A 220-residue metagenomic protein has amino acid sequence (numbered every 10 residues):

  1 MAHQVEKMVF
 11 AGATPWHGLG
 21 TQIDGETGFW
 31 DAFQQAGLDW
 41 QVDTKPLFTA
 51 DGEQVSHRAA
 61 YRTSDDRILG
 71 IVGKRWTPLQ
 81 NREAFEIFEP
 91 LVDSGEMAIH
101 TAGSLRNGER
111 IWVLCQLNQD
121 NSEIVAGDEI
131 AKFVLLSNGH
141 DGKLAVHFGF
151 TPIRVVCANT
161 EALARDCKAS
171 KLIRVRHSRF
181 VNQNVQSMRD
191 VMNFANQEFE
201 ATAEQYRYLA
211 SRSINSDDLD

Functional and structural regions predicted by a protein language model:
M1-I87, E96: Feature for intrinsically disordered/low-complexity regulatory segments and propeptides
E86-D220: Intrinsic disorder/low-complexity polar-acidic segments
